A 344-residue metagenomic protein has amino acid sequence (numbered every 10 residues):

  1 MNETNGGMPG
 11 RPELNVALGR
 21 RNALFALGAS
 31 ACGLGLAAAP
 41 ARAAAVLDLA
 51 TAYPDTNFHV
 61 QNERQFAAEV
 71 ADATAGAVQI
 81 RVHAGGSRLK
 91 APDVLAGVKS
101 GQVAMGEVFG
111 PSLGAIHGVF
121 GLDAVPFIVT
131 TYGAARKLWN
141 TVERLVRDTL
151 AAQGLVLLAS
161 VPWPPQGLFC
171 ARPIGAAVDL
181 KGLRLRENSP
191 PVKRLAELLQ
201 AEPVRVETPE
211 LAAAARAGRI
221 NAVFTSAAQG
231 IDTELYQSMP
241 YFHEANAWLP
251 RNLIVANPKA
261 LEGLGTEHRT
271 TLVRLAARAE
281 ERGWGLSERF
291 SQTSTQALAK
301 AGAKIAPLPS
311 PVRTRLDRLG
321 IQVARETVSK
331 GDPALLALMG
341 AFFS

Functional and structural regions predicted by a protein language model:
M1-G7: Short, intrinsically disordered or compositionally biased N-terminal tails of bacterial proteins
N2, L14, L18, L24-L34 (+2 more regions): N-terminal secretory/targeting leader peptides
P9-R11: Short N-terminal leader segment in a subset of presequences, especially plant chloroplast and some mitochondrial
A39-A43: Sec/Tat signal peptide C-region and signal peptidase I cleavage site
K137: Short beta-strand-centered segments that line the small-molecule binding cleft or hinge of alpha/beta clamshell
N140: An acidic, glycine-rich surface segment that forms the CoA-thioester-binding/catalytic face of crotonase-fold enzymes
